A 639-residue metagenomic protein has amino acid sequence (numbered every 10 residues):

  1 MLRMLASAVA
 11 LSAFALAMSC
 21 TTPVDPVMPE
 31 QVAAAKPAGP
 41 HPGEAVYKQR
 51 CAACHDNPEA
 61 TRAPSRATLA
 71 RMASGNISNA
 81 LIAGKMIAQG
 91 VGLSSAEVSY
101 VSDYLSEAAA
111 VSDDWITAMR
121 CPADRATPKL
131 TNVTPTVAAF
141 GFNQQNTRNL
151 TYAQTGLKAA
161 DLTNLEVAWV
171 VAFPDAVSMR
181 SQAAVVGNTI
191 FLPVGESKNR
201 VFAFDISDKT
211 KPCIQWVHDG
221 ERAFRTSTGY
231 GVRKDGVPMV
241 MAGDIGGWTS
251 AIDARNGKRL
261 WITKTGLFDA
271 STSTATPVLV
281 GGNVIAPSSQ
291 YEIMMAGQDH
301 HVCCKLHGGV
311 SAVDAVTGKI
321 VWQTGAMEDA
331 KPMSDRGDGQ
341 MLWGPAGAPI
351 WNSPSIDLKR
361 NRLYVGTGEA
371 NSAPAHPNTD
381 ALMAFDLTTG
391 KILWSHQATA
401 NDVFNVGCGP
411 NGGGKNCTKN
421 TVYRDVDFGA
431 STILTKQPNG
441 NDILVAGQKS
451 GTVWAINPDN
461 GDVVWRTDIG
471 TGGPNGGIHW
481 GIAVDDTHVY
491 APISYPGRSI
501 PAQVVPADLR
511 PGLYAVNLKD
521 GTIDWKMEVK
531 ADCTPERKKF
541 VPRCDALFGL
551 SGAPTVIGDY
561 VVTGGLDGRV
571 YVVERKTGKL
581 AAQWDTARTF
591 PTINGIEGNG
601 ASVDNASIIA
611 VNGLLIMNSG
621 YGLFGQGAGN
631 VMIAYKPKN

Functional and structural regions predicted by a protein language model:
A17-S19: C-terminal motif of bacterial Sec signal peptides marking the signal peptidase cleavage site
D25-V46, R125: Electrostatic cytochrome c docking/interface patches
P37-K48, A52-Q89, V137, G578: Gly/Gly-Pro-rich "capping" loops immediately C-terminal to redox-active cysteine motifs in periplasmic/lumenal
Q89-I116: C-terminal capping alpha-helices of c-type cytochrome domains
M119-V167, A326, K331: Blade/loop signatures of beta-propeller domains
T134-F142, A176-R200, E221-T249, T272-V302 (+10 more regions): Repeat-blade elements of multi-bladed beta-propeller folds
V170-F173, K264-L267, Q323-G344, I392-Y423 (+3 more regions): Surface-exposed loop and turn segments in beta-propeller and other repeat-based domains that flank or scaffold
D253, L306-K319, N378-K391, L509-G521 (+1 more regions): Beta-propeller blade signature
